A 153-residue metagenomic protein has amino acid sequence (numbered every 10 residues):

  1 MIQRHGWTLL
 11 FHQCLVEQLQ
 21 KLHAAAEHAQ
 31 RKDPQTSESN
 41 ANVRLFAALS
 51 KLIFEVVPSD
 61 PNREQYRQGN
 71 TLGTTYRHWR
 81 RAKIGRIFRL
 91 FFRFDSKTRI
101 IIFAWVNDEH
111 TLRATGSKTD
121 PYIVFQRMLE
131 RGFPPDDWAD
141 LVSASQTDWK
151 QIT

Functional and structural regions predicted by a protein language model:
M1-L10, Q20, A24-K32, T71-T153: Enriched for short, Lys/Arg-rich terminal
L19, S50: Short amphipathic alpha-helical/adjacent loop interface patches that line ligand and macromolecule-binding sites
T36-A48: A short, highly charged nucleic-acid-interacting micro-segment common to nuclease and nuclease-linked defense proteins
N40-N42, N62, N70, N107: Detector for Asparagine
L49, V57, M128-G132: Non-transmembrane, interaction-prone segments in cytosolic or luminal domains
K51-K83: A short, surface-exposed loop/turn module that caps and links secondary-structure elements
